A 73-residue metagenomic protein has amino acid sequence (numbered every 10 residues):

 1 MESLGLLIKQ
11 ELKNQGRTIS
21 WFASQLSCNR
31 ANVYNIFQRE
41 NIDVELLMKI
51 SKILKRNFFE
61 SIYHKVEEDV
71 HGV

Functional and structural regions predicted by a protein language model:
M1-T18: A short, Lys/Arg-rich alpha-helix, primarily the initiator
Q10, G16, N35, I62-V73: Short, charged recognition helix plus adjacent turn of helix-turn-helix-like nucleic-acid-binding domains
W21-A23: Short alpha-helical "recognition helix" segments of helix-turn-helix
S27-I42: Recognition helix of helix-turn-helix/homeodomain-like DNA-binding domains that insert into the DNA major groove
R39-K52: Short, basic-rich loop-to-helix N-cap that marks the start of a DNA-contacting helix
